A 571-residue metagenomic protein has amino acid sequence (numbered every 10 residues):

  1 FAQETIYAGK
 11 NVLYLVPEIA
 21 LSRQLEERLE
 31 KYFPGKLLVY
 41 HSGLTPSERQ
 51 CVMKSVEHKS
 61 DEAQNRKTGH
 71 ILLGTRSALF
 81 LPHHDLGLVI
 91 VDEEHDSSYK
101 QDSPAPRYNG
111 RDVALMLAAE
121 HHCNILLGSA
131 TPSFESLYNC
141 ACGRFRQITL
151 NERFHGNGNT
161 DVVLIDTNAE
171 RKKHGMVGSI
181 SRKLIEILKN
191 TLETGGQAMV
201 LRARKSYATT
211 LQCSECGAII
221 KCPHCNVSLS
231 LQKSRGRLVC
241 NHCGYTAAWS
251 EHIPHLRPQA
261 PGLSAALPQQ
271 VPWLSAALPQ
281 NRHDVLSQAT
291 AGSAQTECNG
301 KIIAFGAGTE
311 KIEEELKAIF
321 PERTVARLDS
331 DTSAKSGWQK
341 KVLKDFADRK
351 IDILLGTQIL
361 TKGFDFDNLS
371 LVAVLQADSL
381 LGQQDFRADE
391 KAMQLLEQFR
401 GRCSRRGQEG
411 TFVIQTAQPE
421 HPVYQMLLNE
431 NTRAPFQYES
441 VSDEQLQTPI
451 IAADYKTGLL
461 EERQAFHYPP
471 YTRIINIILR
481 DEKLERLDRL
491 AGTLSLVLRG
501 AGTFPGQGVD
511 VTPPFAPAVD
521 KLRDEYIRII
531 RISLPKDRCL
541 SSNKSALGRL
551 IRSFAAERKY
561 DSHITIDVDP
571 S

Functional and structural regions predicted by a protein language model:
F1-H70, G74-L263, L267-N476, K483-D488 (+2 more regions): Inter-lobe coupling/hinge segments of SF2-like helicase ATPases
V200, L496, S571: Conserved beta/loop motifs at nucleotide-recognition and modification sites
A326, G502-P517, Y560-V568: Short beta-strand elements
Y438, I451-A452, R486-T512: Short amphipathic alpha-helix segments
A465, A518-K521, A555: Short proline/glycine-enriched turn/loop segments at secondary-structure junctions
L484-L490, D537-L550: Short, conserved charged micro-motifs
S495-P505, G548-S562: A common structural junction motif
D520-S533, V568-S571: Short, low-order "capping/linker" segments at domain edges
